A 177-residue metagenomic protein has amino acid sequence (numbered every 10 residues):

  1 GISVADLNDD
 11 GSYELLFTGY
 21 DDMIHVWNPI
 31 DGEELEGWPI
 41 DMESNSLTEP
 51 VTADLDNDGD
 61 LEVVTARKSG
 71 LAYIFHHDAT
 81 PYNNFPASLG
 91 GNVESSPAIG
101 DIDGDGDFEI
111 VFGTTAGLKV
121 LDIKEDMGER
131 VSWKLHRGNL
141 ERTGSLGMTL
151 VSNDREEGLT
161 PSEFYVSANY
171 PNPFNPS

Functional and structural regions predicted by a protein language model:
G1-V151: Extracytoplasmic/lumenal domain signature
D154-S177: Glycine-centered coil/turn sites that cap beta-strands in beta-rich domains
